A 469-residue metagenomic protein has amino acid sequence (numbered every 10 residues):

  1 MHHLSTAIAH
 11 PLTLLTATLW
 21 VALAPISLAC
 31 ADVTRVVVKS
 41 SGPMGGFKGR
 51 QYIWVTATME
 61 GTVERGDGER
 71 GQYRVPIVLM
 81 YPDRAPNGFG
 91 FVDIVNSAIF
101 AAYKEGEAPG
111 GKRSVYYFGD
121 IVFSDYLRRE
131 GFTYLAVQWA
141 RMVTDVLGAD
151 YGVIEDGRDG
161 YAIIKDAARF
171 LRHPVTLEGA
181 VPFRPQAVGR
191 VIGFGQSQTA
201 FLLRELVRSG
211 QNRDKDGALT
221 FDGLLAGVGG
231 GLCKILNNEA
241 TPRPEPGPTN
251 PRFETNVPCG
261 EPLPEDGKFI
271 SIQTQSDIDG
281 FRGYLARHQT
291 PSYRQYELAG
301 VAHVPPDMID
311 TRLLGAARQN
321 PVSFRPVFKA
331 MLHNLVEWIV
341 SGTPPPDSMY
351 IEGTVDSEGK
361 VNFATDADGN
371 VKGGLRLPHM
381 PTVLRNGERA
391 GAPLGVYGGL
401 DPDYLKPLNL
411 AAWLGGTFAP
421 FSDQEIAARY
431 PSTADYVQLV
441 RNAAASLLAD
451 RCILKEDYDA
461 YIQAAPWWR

Functional and structural regions predicted by a protein language model:
M1-P11: N-terminal secretory signal peptides that target proteins for export/translocation
P11-P25: Bacterial N-terminal signal peptides
I26-A31: Sec/Tat signal peptide C-region and signal peptidase I cleavage site
D32-R469: C-terminal His-loop and adjacent cap/lid subdomain of alpha/beta-hydrolase
